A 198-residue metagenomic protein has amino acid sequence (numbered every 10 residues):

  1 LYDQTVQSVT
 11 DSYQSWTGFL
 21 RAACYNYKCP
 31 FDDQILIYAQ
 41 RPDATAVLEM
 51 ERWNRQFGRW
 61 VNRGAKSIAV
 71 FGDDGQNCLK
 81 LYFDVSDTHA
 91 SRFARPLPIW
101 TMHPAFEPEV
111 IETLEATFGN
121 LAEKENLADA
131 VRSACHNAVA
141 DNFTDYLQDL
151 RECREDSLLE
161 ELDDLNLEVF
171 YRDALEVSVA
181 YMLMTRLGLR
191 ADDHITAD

Functional and structural regions predicted by a protein language model:
L1-D198: N-terminal accessory/interface modules of nucleic-acid-binding and processing proteins
